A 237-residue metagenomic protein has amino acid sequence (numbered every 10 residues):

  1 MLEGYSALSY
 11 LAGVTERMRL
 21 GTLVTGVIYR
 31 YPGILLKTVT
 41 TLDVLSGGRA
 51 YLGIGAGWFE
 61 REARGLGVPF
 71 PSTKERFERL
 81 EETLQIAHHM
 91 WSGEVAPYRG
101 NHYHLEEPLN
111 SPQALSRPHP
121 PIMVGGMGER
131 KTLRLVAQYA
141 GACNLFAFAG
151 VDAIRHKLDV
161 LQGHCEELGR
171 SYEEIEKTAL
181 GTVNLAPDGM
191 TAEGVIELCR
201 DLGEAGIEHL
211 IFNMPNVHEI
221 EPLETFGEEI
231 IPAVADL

Functional and structural regions predicted by a protein language model:
M1-L237: Active-site-adjacent structural elements that line small-molecule/cofactor binding pockets in enzymes
